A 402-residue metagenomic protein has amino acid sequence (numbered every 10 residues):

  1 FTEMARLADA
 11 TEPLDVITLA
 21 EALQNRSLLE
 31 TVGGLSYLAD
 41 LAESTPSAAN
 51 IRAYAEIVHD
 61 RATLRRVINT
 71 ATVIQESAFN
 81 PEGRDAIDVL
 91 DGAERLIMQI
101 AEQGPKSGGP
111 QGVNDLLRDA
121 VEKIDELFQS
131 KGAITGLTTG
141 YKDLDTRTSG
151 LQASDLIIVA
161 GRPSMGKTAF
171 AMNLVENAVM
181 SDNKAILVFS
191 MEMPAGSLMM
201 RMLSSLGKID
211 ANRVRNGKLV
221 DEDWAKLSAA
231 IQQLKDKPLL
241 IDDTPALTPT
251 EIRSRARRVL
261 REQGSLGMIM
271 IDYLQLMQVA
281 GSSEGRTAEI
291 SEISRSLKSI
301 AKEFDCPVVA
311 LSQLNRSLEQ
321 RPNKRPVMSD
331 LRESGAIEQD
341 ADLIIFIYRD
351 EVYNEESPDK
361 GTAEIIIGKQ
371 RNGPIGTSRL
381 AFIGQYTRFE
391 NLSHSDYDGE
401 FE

Functional and structural regions predicted by a protein language model:
F1-T63: Noncatalytic partner-interaction/assembly domains of nucleic-acid and motor enzyme complexes, especially the accessory
L35-K106: Extended, charged alpha-helical coiled-coil/arm scaffolds that mediate oligomerization and mechanical coupling in large
L96, A101-D155: Pre-Walker A segment
T146, N177-S265, V279, S378-A381 (+1 more regions): Cytosolic-facing regulatory segments adjacent to core modules
P163: The conserved Walker
K167: Conserved lysine of the Walker
T250, S254-L266, R295-F304, R316-E402: C-terminal regions of RecA-like/P-loop NTPase motor modules
L266-A310: Helical hairpin unit composed of two closely spaced alpha helices linked by a short loop
